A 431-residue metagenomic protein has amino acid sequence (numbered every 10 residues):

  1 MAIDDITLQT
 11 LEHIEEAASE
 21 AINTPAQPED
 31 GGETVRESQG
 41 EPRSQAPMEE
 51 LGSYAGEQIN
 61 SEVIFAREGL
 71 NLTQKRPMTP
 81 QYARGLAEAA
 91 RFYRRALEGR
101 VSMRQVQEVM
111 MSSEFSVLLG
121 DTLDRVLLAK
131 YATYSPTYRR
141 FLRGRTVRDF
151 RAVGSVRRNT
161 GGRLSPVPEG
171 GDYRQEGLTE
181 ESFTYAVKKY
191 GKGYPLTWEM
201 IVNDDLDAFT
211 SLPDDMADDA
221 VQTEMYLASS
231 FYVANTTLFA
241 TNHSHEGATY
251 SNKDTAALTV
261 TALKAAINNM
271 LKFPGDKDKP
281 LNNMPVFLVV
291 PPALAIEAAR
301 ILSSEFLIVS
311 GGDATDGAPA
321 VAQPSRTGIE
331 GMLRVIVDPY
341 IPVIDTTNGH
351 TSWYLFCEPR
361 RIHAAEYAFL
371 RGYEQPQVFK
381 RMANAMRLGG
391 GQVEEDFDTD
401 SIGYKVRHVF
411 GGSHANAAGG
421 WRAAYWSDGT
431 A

Functional and structural regions predicted by a protein language model:
M1-M111, R422-A431: Intrinsically disordered, low-complexity terminal tails
Q105-Y190: Assembly/oligomerization interface modules of large self-assembling protein complexes
S182, V202-D205, P280, E395: Exposed beta-sheet edge/beta-hairpin loop segments within beta-rich domains
V187-G191, N283, T399: Short, solvent-exposed loop/turn segments at the edges of secondary structure
K192, L196-S211, D215-D276, E330: Alpha-helical scaffold segments that mediate packing/assembly in large oligomeric complexes
G247-A257, T261-K272, A293-A431: Sequence/fold signature of self-assembling virion shell proteins
D276, L281-P285: Short gly/pro-enriched beta-turn/loop segments at secondary-structure junctions
